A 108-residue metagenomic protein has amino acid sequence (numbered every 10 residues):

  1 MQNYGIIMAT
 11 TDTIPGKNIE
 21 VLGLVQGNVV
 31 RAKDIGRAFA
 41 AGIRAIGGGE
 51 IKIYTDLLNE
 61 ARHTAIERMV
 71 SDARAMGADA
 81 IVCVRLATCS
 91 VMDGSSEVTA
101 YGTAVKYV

Functional and structural regions predicted by a protein language model:
M1-R37, A75-M76, S96-V108: N-terminal presequence-like segments and the immediate start of the first folded domain
T10-I14, L86-V91: Short, solvent-exposed loop/turn elements at beta->coil junctions and helix N-caps that rim active or binding pockets
V25, V30, A38-R85: Short, well-ordered alpha-helical segments
A40-G42, V91, T99: Hydrophobic alpha-helical segments
I53, E67, D93-G94, Y101: Short alpha-helix boundary/capping motifs
S71, S90, S95-S96: Generic serine detector
